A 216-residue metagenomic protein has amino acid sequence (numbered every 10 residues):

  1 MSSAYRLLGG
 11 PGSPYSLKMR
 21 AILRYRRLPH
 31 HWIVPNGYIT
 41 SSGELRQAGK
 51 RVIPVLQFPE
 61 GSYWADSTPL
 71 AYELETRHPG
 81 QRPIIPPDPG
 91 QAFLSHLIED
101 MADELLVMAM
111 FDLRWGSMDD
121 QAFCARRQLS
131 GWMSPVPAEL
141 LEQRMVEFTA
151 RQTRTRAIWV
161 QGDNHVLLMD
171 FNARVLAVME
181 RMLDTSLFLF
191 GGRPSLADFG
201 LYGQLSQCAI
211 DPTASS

Functional and structural regions predicted by a protein language model:
M1-E139, L189, A209: GST-like domain detector, emphasizing the conserved glutathione-binding G-site in the N-terminal thioredoxin-like
M108-S216: GST-like fold's C-terminal all-alpha helical module
